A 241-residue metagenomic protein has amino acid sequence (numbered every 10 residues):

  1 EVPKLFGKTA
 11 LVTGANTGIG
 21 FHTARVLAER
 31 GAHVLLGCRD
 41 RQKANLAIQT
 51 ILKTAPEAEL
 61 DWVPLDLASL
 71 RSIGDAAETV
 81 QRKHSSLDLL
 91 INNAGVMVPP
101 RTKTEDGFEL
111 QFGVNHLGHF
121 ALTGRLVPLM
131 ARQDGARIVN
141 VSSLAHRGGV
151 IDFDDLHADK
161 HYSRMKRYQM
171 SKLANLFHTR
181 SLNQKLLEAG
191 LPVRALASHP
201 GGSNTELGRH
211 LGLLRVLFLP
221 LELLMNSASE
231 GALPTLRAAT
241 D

Functional and structural regions predicted by a protein language model:
E1-L211: Rossmann-fold NAD(P)H-dependent dehydrogenase/reductase core
I73, S171, A197, L219-D241: C-terminal helical subdomain
A158-D159, L213-L221: A short C-terminal helix-loop "cap" of Rossmann-like NAD(P)-dependent dehydrogenase/epimerase domains
